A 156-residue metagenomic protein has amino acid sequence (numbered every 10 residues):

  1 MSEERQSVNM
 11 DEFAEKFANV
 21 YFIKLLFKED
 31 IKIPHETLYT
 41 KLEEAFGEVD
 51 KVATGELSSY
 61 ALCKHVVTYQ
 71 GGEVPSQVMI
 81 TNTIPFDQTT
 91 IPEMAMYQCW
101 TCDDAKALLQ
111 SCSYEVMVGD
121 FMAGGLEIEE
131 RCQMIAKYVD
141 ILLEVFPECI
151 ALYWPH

Functional and structural regions predicted by a protein language model:
M1-E44: N-terminal alpha-helical "arm" segments
S2-V8, S59-L62, M96-W100, Q133-I135: Short amphipathic alpha-helical surface micro-motifs
E4, K16-I23, S58-H65, G72-V78 (+2 more regions): Generic structural motif recognizing short loop/turn segments at the entrances and edges of beta-strands
L25-L26, L38, L42, L57 (+5 more regions): Generic detector of leucine side chains in alpha-helical contexts
I31-A107: N-terminal low-complexity, intrinsically disordered segments
T81-H156: Internal, hydrophobic cores of structured domains that mediate oligomerization or house catalytic pockets within large
